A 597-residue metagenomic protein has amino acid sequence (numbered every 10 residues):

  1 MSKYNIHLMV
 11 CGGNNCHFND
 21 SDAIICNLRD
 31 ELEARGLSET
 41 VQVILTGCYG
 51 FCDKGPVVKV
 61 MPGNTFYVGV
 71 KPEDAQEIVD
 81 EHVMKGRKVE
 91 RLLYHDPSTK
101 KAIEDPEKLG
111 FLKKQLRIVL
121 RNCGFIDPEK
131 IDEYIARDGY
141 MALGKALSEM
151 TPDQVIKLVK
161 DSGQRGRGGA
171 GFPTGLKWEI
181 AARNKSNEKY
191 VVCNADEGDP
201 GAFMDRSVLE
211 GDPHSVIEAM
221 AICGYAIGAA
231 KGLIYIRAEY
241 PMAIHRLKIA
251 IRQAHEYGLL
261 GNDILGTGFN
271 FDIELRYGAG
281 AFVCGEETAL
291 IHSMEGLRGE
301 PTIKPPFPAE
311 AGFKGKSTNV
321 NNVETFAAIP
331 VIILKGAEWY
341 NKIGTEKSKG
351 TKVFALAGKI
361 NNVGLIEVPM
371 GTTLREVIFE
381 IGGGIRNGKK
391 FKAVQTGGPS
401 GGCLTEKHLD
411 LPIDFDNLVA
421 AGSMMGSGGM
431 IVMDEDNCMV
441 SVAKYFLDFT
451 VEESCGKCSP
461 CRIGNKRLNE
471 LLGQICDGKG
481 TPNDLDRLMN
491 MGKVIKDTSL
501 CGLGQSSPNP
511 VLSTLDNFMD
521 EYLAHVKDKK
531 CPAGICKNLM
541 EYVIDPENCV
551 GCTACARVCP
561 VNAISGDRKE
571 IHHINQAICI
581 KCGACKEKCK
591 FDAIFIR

Functional and structural regions predicted by a protein language model:
M1-H7, S21-L45, P62-R91, A142-V159 (+10 more regions): Ferredoxin-type iron-sulfur electron-transfer modules in oxidoreductases and energy-metabolism complexes
C16, V159-A181, G280-H292, V451-I463 (+1 more regions): Conserved phosphate/anionic-ligand binding catalytic regions in large, soluble enzymes, centered on
L32, A219-A221, M370-R386: Short amphipathic, charge-patterned alpha-helical segments
K54-V58, P460-K466, A554-H573, A584-R597: Iron-sulfur cluster-binding cysteine motifs and their immediate structural context in ferredoxin-like electron-transfer
L93-D161, K314, N321-G336: Flexible inter-domain linker/hinge segments
G144-K185, N341-K342, K347, A355 (+3 more regions): Accessory "access/gating" subregions that flank catalytic or transport cores
I244-M370, G382: Hydrophobic alpha-helical positions that pack around
G350-N362, V368-M370, L374, P532-I580 (+1 more regions): C-terminal accessory/binding modules appended to enzymatic or scaffolding proteins
